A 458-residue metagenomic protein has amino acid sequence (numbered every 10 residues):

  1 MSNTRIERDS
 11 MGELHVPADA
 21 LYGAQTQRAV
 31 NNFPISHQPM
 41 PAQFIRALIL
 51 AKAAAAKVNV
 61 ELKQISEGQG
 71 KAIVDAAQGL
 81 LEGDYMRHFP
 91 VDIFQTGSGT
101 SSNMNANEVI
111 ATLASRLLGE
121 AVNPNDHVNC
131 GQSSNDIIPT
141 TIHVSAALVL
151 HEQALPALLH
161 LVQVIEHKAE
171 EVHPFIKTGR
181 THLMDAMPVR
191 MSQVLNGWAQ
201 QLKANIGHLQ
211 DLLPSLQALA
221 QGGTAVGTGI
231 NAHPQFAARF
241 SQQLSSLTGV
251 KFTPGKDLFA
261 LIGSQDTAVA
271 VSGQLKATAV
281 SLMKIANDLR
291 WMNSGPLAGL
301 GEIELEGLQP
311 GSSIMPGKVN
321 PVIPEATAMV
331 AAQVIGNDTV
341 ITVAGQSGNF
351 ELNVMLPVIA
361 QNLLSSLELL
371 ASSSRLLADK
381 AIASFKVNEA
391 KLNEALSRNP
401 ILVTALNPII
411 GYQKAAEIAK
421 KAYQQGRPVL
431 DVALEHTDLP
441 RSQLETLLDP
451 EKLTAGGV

Functional and structural regions predicted by a protein language model:
M1-V458: Conserved, well-structured ligand/cofactor-binding cores
